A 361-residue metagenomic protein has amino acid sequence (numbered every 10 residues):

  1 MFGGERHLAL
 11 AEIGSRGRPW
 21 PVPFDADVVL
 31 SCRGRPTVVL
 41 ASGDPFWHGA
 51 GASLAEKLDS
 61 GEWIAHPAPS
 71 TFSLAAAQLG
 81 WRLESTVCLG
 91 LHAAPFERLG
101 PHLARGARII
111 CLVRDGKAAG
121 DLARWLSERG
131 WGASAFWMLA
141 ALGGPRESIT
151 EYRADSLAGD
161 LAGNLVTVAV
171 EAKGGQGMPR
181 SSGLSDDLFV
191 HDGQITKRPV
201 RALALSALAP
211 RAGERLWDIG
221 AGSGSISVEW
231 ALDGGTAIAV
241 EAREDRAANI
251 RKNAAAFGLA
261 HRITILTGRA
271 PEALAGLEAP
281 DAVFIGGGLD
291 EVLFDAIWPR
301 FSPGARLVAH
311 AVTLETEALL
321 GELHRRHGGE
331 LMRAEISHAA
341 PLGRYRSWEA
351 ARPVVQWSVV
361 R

Functional and structural regions predicted by a protein language model:
M1-P69, S73-L74, G234, E241 (+2 more regions): Class I S-adenosyl-L-methionine
S15-G17, R35-T37, G106-G193, E330 (+1 more regions): A contiguous loop/helix-start segment that scaffolds small-molecule binding in enzyme catalytic cores
S42-G106, T267, P271, D281 (+3 more regions): Class I SAM-dependent methyltransferase SAM-binding "motif I" and its flanking Rossmann-like core
I195-A212: Conserved alpha-helix/loop element of class I SAM-dependent methyltransferases that forms part of the SAM/SAH-binding
G213-G222: Conserved class I S-adenosyl-L-methionine
S223-G235: Conserved SAM-binding loop of SAM-dependent methyltransferases across substrates and taxa, primarily the Class I
I250-R251: Conserved SAM-binding loop
F294, W298-V355: C-terminal substrate-binding/active-site "lid" region of AdoMet-derived donor-dependent transferases
